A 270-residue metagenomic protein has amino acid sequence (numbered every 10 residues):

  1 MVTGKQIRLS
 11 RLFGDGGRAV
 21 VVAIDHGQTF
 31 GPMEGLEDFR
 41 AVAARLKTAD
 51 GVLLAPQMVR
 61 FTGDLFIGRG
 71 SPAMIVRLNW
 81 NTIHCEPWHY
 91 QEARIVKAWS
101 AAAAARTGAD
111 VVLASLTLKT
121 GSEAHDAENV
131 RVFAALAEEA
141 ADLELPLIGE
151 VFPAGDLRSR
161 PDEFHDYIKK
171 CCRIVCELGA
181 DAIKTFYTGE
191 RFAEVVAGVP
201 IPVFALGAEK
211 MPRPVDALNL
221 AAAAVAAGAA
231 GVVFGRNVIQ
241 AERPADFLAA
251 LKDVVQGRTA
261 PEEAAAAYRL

Functional and structural regions predicted by a protein language model:
M1-T29: N-terminal basic, low-complexity leaders that serve as flexible interaction/assembly modules and, when applicable, as
Q6, S10, R40, A265-R269: Generic detector of well-ordered alpha-helical segments enriched in charged/polar residues, highlighting helical
R11-D15, L118, P153-A154, Q240-A241: Generic structural "secondary-structure junction" signal
A19-R69, A73-H84, W88-F204, M211-A230 (+2 more regions): Alpha/beta enzyme core
V225-A227, I239-L270: C-terminal helical cap(s) of enzyme catalytic domains, especially alpha/beta-barrels
